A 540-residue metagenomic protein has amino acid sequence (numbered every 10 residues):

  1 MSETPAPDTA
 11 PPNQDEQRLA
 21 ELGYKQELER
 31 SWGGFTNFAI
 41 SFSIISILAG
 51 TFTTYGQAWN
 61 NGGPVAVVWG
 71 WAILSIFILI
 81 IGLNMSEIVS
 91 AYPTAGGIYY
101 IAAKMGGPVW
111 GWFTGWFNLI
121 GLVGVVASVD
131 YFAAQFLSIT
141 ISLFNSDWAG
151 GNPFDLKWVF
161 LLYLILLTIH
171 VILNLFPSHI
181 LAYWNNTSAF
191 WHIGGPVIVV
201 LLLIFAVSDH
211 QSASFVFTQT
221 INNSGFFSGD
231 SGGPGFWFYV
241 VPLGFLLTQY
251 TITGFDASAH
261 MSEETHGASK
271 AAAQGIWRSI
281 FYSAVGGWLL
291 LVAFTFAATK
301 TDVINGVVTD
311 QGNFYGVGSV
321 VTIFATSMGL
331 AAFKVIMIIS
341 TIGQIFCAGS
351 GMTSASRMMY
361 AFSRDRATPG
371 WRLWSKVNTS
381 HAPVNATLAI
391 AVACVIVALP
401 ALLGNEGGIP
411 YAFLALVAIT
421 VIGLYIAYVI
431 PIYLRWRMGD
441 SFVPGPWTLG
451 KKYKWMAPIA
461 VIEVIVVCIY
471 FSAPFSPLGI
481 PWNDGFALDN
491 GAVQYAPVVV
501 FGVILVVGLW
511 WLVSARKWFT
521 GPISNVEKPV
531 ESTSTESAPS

Functional and structural regions predicted by a protein language model:
M1-G34, I432-M456, P474-S540: Terminal cytosolic tails of multi-pass membrane transporters, especially the segment immediately following the final
E27, S31, F176-A189, T253-L290 (+3 more regions): Hydrophobic, small-residue-rich membrane helices and short re-entrant helix-turn-helix hairpins that build
T36-F52, L74, L83, Y163-I169 (+2 more regions): Hydrophobic, membrane-embedded alpha-helices of multi-pass small-molecule transporters
T53-N60, G70, L79-L167, V171-L175 (+4 more regions): Hydrophobic transmembrane alpha-helices that form the core helical bundles of multi-pass secondary transporters
Q57-V68, I141-L156, H179-F190, V335-I342 (+3 more regions): Transmembrane helix-loop boundary segments of multi-pass membrane transporters
Y100-A103, G107, I139-G150, T220 (+3 more regions): TM-loop-TM module centered on a large, flexible mid-protein loop between adjacent transmembrane helices in multi-pass
Q135, I139-T140, F190-F226, Q249 (+3 more regions): Hydrophobic alpha-helical segments and their helix-loop junctions in multi-pass secondary transporters
V159-I221, T253, I276-I280, V417-I430 (+3 more regions): Membrane-interface loop-to-helix entry segments
